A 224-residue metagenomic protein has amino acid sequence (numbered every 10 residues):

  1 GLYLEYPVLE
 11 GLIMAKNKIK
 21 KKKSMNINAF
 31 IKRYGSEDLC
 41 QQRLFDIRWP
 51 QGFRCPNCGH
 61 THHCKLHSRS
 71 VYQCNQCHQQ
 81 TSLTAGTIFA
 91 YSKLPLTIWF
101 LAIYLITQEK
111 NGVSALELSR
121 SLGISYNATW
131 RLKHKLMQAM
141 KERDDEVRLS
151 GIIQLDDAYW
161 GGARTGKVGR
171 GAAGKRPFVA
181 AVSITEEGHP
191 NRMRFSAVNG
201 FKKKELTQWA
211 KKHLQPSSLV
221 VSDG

Functional and structural regions predicted by a protein language model:
G1-G224: Residue-level recognition of single "structural anchor" positions that define or cap local secondary structure
